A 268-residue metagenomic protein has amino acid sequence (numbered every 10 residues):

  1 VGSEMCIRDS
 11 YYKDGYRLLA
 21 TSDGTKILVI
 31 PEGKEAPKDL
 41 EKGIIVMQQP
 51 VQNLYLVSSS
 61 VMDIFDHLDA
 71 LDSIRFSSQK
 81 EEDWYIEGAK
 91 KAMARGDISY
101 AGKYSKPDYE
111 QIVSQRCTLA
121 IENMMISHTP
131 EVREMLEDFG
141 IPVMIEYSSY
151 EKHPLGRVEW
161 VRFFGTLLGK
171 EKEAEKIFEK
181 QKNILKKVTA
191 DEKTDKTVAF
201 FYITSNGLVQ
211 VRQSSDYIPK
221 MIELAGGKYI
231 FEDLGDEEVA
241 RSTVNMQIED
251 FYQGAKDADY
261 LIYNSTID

Functional and structural regions predicted by a protein language model:
G2-I7: Short, small-residue-biased leader/transition segments that mark boundaries at the very start of proteins
R17-S22, V209-R212: Generic recognition of long tandem-repeat/solenoid scaffolds
A20-D23, I27-V113, L119-M125: A short, structured surface patch at a secondary-structure boundary
G33, S78-K80, Y147, Y202 (+2 more regions): Residues at the C-termini of beta-strands that transition into short coil/loop
Q48-V51, S58-D66, Y109, T129-R133 (+6 more regions): Extracytoplasmic/secreted envelope proteins and their assembly/folding machinery, especially bacterial periplasmic
D69-L71, Y85-R95, E134-M135, I218-L234: Ligand-binding cleft/hinge of the Venus flytrap
D97, E110, S114-I121, M125-V209 (+2 more regions): Extracytoplasmic substrate-binding proteins
A190-D268: Flexible, glycine-rich surface segments
